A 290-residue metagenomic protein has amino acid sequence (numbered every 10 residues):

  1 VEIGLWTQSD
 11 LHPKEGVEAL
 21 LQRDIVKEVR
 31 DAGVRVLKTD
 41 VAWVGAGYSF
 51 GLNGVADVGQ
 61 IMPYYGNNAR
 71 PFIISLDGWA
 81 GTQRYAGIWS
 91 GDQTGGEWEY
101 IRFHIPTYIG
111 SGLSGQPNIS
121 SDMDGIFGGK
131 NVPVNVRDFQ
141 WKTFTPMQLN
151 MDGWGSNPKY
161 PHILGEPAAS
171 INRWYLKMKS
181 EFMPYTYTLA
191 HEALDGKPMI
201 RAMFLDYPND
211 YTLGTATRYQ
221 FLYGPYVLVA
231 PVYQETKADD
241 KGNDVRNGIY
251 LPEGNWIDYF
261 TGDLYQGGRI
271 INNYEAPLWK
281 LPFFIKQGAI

Functional and structural regions predicted by a protein language model:
V1-Q287: Catalytic-domain carbohydrate-binding cleft regions of carbohydrate-active enzymes
